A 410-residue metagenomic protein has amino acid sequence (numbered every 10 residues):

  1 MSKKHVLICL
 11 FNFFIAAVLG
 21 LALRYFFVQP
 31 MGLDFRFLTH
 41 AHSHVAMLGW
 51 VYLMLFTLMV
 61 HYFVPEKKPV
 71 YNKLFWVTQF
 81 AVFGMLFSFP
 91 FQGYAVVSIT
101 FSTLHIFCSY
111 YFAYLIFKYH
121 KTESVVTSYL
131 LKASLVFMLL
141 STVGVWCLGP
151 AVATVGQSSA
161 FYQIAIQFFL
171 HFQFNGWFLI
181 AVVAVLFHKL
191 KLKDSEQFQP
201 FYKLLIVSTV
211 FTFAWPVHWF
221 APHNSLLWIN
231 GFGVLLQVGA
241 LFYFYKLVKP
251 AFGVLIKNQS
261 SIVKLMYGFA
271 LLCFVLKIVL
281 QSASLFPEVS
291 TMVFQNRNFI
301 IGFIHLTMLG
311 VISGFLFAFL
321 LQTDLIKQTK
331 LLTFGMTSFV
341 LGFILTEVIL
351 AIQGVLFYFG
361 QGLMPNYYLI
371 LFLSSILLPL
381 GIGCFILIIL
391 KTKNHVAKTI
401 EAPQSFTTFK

Functional and structural regions predicted by a protein language model:
M1-K410: Hydrophobic alpha-helical transmembrane segments of multi-pass integral membrane proteins
